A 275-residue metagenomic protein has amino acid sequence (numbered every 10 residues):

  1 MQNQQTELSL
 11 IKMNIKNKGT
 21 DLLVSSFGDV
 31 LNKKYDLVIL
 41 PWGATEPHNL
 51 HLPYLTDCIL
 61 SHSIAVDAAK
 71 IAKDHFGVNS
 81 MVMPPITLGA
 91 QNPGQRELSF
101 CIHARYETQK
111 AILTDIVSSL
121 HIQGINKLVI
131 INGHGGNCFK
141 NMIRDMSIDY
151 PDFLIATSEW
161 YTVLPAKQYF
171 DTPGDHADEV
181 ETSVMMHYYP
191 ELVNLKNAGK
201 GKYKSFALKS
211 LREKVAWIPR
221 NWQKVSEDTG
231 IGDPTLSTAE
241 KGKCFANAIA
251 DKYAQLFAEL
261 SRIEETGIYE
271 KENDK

Functional and structural regions predicted by a protein language model:
Q2-L128, G133-K275: Extended, histidine- and acidic-residue-enriched regions that form the cofactor-binding/catalytic faces
